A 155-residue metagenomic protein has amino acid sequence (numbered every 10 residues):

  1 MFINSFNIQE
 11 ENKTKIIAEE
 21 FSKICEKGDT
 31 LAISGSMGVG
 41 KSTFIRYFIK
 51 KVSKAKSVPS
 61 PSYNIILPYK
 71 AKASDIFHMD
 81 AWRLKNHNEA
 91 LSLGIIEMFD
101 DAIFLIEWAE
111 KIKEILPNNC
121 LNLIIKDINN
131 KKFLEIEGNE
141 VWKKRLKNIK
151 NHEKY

Functional and structural regions predicted by a protein language model:
M1-E20: N-terminal pre-Walker A segment at the start of P-loop NTPase domains
N4, I96-Y155: Short phosphate-coordinating micro-motif centered on Lys-Gly-acidic
L31-I33: Hydrophobic anchor at the beta1->P-loop junction of P-loop NTPases
G38: Walker A (P-loop) phosphate-binding loop of P-loop NTPases
K41: Conserved lysine of the Walker
K54-Y69: Short beta-strand-centered segment that lines the nucleotide-binding/catalytic pocket of NTP-utilizing
P68-E110: Conserved nucleotide-sensing/catalytic segment adjacent to the nucleotide-binding pocket in NTP-handling enzymes
